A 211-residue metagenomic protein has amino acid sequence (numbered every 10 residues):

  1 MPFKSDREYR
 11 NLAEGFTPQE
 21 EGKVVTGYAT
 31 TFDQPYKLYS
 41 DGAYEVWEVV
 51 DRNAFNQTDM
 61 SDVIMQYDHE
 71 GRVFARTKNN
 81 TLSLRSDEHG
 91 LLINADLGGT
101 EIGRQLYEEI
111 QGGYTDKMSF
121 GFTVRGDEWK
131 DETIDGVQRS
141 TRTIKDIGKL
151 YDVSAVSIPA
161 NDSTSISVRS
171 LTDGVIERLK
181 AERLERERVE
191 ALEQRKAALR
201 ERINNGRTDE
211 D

Functional and structural regions predicted by a protein language model:
M1-K180: Signature of dsDNA virion morphogenesis modules
R178-D211: Terminal short linear interaction segments
